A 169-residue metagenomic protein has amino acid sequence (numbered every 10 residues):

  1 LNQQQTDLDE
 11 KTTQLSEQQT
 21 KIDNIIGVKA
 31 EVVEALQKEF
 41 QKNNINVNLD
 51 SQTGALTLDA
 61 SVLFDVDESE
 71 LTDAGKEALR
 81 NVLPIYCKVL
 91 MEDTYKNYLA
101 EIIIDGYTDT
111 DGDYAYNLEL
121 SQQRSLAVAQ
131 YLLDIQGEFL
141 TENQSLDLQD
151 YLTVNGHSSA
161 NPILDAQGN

Functional and structural regions predicted by a protein language model:
L1-D50: Extracellular/lumenal/periplasmic "stalk" regions immediately C-terminal to a signal peptide or transmembrane helix
N2, N24, N43-N48, N81 (+6 more regions): Detector for Asparagine
Q3-E17, A55, A78, I103 (+2 more regions): Structured catalytic/translocation cores of nucleotide/phosphate-coupled proteins
T6, T12-T13, T20, T53 (+6 more regions): Residue-identity detector for threonine
K21-K29, E39, D50-N81, D109-N117: Short, solvent-exposed beta-strand/turn patches at coil↔beta or beta↔helix junctions that act as interaction loops
A30-L49, E68-I103, A129-T141: Periplasmic peptidoglycan-binding/anchoring modules of Gram-negative envelope and division proteins
L63-K76, A100-N169: Periplasmic OmpA-like peptidoglycan-binding domain that tethers envelope proteins to the cell wall
